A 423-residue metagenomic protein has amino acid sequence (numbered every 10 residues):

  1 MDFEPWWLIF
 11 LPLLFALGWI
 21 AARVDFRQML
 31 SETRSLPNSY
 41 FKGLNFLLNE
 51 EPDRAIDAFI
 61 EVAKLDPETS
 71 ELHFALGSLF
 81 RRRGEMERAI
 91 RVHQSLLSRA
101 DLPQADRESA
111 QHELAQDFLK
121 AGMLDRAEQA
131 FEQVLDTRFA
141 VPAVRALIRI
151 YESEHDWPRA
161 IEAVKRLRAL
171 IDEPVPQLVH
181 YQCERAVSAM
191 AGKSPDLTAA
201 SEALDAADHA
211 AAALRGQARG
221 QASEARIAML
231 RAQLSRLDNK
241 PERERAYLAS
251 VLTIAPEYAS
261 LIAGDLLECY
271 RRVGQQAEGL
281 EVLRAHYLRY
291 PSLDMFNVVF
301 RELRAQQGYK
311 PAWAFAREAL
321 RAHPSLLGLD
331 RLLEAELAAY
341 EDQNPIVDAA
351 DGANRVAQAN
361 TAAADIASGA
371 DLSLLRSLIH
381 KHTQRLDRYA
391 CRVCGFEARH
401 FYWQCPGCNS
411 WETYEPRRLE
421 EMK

Functional and structural regions predicted by a protein language model:
M1-R34, S153-P176, E412: Long, contiguous interaction/recruitment modules in multidomain scaffold/adaptor proteins
F3-E4, T33-S39, D66-H73, P103-Q111 (+10 more regions): Generic helix N-cap/helix-start motif at coil->alpha-helix transitions
Q28-L30, I60-P67, L97-P103, E132-R138 (+6 more regions): Solenoid-like repeat scaffolds
E32-E68, A75, R81-E85, R91 (+3 more regions): Alpha-helical segment of the N-proximal tetratricopeptide repeat
F46, F80, F118, Y151 (+5 more regions): Residue at a conserved register position within TPR or TPR-like alpha-solenoid repeats
N49, R83, A121, E154 (+5 more regions): Structural motif corresponding to the intra-repeat A-B loop/turn of tetratricopeptide repeats
P52-D53, M86, L124, W157 (+5 more regions): TPR-repeat structural position
